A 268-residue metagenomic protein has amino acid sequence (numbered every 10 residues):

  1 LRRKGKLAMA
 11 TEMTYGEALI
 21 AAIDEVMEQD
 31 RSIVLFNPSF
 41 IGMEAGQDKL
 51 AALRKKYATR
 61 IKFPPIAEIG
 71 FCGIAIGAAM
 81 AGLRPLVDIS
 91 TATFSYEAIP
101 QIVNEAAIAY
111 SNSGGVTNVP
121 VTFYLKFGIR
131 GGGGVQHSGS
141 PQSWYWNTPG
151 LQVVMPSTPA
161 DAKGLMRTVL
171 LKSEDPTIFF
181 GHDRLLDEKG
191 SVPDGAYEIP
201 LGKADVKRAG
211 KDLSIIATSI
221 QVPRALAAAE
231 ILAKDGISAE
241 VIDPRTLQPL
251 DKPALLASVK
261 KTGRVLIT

Functional and structural regions predicted by a protein language model:
G5-F180: Thiamine diphosphate
F40, A45-K55, E68-F71, T117-V119 (+4 more regions): Thiamine diphosphate
